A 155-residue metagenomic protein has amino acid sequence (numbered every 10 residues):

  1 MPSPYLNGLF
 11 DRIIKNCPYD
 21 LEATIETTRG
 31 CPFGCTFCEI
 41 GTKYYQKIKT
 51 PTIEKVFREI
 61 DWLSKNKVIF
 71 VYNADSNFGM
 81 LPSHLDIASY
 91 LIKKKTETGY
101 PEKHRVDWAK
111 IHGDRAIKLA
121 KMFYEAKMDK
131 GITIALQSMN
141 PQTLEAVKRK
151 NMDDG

Functional and structural regions predicted by a protein language model:
M1-K65: Acidic, low-complexity intrinsically disordered segments
I53-G155: Conserved SAM/AdoMet-binding glycine-rich loop
